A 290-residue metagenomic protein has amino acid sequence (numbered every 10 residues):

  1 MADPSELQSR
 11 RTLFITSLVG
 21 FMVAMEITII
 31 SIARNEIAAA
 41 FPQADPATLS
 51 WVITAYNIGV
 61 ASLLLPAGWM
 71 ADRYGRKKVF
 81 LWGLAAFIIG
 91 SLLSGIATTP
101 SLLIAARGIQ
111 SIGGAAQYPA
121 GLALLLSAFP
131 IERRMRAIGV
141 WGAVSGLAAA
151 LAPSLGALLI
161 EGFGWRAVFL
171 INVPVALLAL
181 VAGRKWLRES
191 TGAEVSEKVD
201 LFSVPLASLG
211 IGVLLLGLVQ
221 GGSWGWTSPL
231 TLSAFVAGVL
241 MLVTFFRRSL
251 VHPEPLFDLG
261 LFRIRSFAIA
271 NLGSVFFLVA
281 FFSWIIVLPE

Functional and structural regions predicted by a protein language model:
A2-K185: Transmembrane-helix bundle of Major Facilitator Superfamily
A2-S9, G95, S196-K198, W224 (+1 more regions): Helix-boundary and loop/linker segments of multi-pass membrane transporters
F14-M25, I30-I32, L177, F202 (+2 more regions): 12-transmembrane solute porter fold
R34-I37, L125, L159, L187 (+4 more regions): Hydrophobic alpha-helical interface/terminus motif in multipass membrane transporters
A38-A39, L216-T227, L256-L259: Membrane-interface helix termini and inter-helical loops of multi-pass transporters
P100, G164, A193-S196, G221-T227: Membrane-interface helix caps and helix-loop-helix hairpins in membrane proteins
R134, V173-G192, S208-Q220, A237-H252: C-terminal membrane-cytosol helix-exit motif in multi-pass small-molecule transporters
R134-L147, S196-P205, T231, R263: Cytoplasmic-side transmembrane-helix entry/capping segments in multi-pass membrane proteins
